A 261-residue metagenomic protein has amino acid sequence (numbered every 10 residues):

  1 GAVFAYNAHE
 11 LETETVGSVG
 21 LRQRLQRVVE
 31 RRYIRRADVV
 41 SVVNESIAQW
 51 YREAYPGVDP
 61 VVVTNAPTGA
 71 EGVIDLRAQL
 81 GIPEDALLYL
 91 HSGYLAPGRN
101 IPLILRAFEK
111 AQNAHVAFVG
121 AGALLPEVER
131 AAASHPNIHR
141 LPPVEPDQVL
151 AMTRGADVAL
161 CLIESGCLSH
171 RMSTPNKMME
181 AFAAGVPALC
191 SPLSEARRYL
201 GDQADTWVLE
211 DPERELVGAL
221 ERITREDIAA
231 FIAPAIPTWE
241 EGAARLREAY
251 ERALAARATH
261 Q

Functional and structural regions predicted by a protein language model:
A2-L21, V39, G98: A short, histidine- and acid-enriched strand-loop-helix "catalytic/donor-clamping" loop that lines the nucleotide-sugar
Y6, L21-V42, A54: Membrane-proximal helix-turn-helix segments that form the acceptor-binding/catalytic region of lipid-linked
S41, P83-R99, I104-E109, A117 (+1 more regions): Conserved donor-binding/catalytic core segment of Leloir-type glycosyltransferases
S46, A66: Carbohydrate-associated surface elements
E71-I82, R225-F231: A short helix/loop element that forms part of the nucleotide-sugar donor recognition site in Leloir-type
R99, E145-M152, C161-M179, A183 (+1 more regions): Nucleotide-sugar-dependent
P126-V158: Nucleotide-activated donor-binding/catalytic signature segment of Leloir-type glycosyltransferases, i.e., the conserved
D202-R214, A219-T224: Conserved acidic donor-binding segment of nucleotide-sugar-dependent glycosyltransferases
